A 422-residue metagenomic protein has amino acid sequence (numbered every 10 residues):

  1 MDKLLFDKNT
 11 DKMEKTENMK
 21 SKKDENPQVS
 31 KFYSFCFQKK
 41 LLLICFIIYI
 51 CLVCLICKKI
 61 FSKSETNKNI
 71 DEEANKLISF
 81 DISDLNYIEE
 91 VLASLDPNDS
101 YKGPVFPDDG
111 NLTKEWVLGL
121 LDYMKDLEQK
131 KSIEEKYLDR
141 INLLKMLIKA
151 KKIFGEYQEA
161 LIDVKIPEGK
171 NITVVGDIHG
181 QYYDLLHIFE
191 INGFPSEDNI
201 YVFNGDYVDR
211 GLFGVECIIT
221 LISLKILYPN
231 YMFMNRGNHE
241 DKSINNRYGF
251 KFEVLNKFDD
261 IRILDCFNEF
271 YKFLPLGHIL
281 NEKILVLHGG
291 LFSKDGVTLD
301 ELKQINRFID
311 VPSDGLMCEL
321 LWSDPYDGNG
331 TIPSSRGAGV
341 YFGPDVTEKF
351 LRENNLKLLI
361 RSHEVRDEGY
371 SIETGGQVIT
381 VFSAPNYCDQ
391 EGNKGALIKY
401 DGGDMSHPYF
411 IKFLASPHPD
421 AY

Functional and structural regions predicted by a protein language model:
M1: Charged catalytic and DNA/RNA-contacting regions of genome-maintenance and nucleic-acid-processing enzymes
L4-F6, K15, K20-Q28, F32-Y422: Feature recognizes metal-dependent phosphohydrolase scaffolds
